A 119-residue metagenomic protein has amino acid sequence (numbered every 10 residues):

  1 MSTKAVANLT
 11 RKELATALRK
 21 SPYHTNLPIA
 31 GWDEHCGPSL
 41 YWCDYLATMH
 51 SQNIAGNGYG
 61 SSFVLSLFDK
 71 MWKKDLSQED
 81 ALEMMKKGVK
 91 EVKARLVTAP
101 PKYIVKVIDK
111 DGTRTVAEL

Functional and structural regions predicted by a protein language model:
M1-L119: Long, low-complexity N-terminal extensions
